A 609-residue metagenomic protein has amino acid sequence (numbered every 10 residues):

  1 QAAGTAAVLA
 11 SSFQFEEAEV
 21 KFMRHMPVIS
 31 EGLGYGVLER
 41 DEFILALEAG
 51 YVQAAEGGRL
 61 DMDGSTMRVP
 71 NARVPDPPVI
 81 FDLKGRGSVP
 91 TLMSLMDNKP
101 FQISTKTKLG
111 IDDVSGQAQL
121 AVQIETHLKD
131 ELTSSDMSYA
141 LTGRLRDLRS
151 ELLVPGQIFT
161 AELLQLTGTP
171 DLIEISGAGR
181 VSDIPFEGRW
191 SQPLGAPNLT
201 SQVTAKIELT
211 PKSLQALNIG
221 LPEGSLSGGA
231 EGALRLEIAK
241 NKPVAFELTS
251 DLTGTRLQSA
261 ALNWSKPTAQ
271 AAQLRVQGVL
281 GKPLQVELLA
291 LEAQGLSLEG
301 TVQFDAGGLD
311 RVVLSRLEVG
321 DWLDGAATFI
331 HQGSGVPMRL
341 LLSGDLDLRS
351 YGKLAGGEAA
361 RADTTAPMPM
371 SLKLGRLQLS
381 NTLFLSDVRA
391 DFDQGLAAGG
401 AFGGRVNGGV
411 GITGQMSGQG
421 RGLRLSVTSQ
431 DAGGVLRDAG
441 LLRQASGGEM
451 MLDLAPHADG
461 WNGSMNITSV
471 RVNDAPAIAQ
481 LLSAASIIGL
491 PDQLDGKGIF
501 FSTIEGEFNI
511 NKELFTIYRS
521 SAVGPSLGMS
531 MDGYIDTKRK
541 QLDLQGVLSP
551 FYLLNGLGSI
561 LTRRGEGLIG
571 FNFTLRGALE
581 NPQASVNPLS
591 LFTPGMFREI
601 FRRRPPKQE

Functional and structural regions predicted by a protein language model:
Q1-N71, P77, F101-L194, S201-V203 (+5 more regions): Solvent-exposed beta-strand/coil patches in large extracellular/periplasmic or lumenal scaffold regions
V79-D97, V472: Predominantly extracellular/luminal regions of secreted and cell-surface proteins, especially disulfide-bonded
Q202-I207, P211-S213: Membrane pore-forming effector domains from diverse proteins
N218, P222, V547-A584: Surface-exposed, gly/pro-biased binding rims or lids
T301, A327-I330: Short, T/G/N/S-enriched strand-turn elements that build extracellular solenoid repeat scaffolds
V312-A327: Long, contiguous interaction/targeting segments characteristic of exported/extracellular or secretory-pathway proteins
I330-G344, A455: Flexible beta-edge/linker motif
M338-R361: Short, structured interface segments
